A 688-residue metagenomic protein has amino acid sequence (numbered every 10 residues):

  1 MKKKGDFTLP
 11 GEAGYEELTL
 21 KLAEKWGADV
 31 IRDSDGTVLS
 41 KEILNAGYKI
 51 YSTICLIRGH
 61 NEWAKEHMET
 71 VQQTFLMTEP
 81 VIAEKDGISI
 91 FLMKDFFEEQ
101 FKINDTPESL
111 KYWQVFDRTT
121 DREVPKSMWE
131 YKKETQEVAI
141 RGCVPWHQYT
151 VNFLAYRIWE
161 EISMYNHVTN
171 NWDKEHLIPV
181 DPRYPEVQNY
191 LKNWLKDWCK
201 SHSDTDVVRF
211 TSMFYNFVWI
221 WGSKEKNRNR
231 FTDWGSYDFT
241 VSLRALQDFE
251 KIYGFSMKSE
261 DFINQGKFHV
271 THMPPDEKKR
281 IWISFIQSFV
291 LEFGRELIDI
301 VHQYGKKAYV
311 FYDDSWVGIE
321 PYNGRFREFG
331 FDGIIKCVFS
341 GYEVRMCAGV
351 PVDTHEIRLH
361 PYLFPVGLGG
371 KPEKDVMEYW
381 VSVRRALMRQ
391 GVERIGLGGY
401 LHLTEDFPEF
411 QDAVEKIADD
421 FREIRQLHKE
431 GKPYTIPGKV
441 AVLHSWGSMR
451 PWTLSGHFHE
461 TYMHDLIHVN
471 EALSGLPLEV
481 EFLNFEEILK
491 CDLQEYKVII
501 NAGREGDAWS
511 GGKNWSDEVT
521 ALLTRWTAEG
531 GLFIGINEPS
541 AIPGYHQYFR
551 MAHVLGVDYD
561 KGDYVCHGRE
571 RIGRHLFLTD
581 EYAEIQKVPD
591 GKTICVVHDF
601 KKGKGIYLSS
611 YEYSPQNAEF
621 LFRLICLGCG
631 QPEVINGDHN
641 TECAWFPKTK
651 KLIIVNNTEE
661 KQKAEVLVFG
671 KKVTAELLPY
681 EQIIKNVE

Functional and structural regions predicted by a protein language model:
G5-A13, G27-S34, T169-N189, M273-L291 (+5 more regions): The substrate-binding groove and active-site-proximal loops of carbohydrate-active enzymes, especially glycoside
F7-Y51, W194-T211, F326, G333-I334 (+3 more regions): Catalytic domains of carbohydrate-active enzymes, especially glycoside hydrolases
W26, I43, H60-A64, L195-K196 (+9 more regions): Hydrophobic targeting/anchoring helices
R32, R209, I335, K497-D507 (+3 more regions): Structural motif
A46-Y48, G305-K306, D353, A528-L532: A short helix->loop->beta-strand "cap" motif at the edges of active sites that frequently abuts
E69-E328, M346: Polysaccharide-binding and catalytic clefts of secreted carbohydrate-active enzymes
D375-V376, D507-E688: A conserved amphipathic helix/loop scaffold that creates a polar/acidic microenvironment used either to coordinate
H459-F482: Short helix-loop-beta junction
